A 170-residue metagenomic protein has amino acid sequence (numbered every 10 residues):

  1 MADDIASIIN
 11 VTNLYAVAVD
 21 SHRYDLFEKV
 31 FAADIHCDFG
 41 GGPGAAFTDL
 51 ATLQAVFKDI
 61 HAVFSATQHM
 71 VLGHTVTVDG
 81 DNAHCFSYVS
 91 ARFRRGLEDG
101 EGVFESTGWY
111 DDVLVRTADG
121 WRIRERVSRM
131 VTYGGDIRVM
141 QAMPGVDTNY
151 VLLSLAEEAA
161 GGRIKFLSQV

Functional and structural regions predicted by a protein language model:
M1, T12-N13, F39, A62 (+1 more regions): Residues at structural and domain junctions
M1-S21, D25-A33: Short, low-complexity N-terminal intrinsically disordered segments enriched in polar/charged residues
A2, G44-F47, E101: Charge-dense, low-complexity intrinsically disordered segments
Y24-A91: A solvent-exposed, acidic/Ser-Thr-rich amphipathic alpha-helical stretch
A62-G73, T77-V170: A beta-strand edge to alpha-helix "cap/lid" segment located at domain peripheries
